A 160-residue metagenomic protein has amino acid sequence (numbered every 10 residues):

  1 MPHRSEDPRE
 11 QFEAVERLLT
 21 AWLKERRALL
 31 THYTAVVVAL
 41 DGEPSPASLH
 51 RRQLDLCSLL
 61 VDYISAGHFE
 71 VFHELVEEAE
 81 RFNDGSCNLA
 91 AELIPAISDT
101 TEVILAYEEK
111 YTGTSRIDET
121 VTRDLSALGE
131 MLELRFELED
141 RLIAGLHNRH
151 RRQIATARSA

Functional and structural regions predicted by a protein language model:
M1-A160: Surface-exposed peri-terminal alpha-helical interaction modules
